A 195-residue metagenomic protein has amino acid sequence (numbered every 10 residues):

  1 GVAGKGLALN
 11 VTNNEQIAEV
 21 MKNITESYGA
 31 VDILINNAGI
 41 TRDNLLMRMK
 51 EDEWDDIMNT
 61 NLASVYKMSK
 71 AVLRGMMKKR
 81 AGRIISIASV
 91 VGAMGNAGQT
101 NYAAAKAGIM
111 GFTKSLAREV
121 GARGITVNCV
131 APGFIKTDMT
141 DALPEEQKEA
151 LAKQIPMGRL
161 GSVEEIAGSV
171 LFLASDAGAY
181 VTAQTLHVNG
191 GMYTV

Functional and structural regions predicted by a protein language model:
A8-E19, E51, E164-E165: The beta1-alpha1 cofactor-binding region of Rossmann-like NAD(H)/NADP(H)-dependent oxidoreductases
L45-L46, E53-M58, T140, L151: Substrate-binding pocket helix/loop in short-chain dehydrogenase/reductase
S69, A105, T113: Active-site helix of classical SDR
R74, R118-A122, A179: Alpha-helical segment proximal to the catalytic Tyr-Lys
S89: Residue(s) in the substrate-gating loop at a strand-loop-helix junction that position the organic substrate next
G121, T126, V181-A183, N189: Short, small/polar-rich loop/turn modules that mediate ligand/substrate recognition or access, typified
I155-I166, A177: A conserved structural motif in NAD(P)-dependent oxidoreductases
